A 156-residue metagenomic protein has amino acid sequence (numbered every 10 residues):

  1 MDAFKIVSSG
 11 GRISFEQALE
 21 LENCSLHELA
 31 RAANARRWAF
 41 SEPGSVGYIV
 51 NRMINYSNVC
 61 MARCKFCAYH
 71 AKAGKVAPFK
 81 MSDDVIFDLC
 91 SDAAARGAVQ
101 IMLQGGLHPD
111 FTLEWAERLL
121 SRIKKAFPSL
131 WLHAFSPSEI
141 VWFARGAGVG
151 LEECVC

Functional and structural regions predicted by a protein language model:
M1-M61: Flexible, acidic/Gly-rich N-terminal and inter-domain linker regions that tether and position cofactor-handling modules
I6-R12, R63-C67, A95-V99, L130-L132: Short amphipathic alpha-helical segments, especially helix-boundary/capping motifs
Q17-E22, H70-K72, M102: A generic short-segment signal for beta-strand/edge and adjacent turn/coil regions
A33, C64, L103: Conserved hydrophobic/aromatic pocket- or pore-lining residues that grip, position, or stack substrates in active sites
A39-A95: Active-site cofactor/substrate anionic-group-binding motifs, chiefly glycine- and Lys/Arg-rich phosphate-binding loops
A73-C156: Conserved Radical SAM active-site core
